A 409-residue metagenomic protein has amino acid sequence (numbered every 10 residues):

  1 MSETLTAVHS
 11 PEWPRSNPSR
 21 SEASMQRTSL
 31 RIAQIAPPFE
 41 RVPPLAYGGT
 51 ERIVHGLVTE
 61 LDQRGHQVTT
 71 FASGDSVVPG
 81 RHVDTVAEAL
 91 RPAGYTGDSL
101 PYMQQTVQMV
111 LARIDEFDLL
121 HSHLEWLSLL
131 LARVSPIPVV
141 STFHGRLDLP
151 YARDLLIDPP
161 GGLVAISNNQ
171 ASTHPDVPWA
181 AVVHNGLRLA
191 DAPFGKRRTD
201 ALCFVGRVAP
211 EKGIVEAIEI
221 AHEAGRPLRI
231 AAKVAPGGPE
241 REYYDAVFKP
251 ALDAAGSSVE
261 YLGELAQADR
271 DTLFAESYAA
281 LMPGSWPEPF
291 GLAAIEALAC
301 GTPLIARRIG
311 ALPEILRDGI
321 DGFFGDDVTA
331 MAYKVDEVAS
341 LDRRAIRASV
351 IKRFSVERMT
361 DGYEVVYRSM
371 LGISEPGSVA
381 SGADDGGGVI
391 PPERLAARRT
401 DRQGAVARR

Functional and structural regions predicted by a protein language model:
S2-R409: Catalytic cores of nucleotide-sugar-dependent glycosyltransferases that transfer UDP/GDP/TDP-activated
